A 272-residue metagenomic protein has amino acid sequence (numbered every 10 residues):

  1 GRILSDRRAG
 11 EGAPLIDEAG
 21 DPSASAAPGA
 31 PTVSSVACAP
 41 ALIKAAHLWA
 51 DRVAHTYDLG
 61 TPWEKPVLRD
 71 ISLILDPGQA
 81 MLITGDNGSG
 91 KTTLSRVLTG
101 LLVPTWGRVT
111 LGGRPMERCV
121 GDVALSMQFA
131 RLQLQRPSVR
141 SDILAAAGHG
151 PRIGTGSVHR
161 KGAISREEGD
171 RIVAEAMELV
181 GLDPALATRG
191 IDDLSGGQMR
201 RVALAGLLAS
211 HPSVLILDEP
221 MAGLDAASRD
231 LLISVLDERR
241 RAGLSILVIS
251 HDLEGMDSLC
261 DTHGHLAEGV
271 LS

Functional and structural regions predicted by a protein language model:
T99: Helix-to-loop junction immediately C-terminal to a conserved catalytic motif
G107-G121: Conserved ABC transporter NBD signature motif
E167-A185: Conserved ABC ATPase "signature" region
G190-L194, Q198: Conserved ABC ATPase signature
L207-L208: ABC ATPase C-loop
L215-E219: Catalytic Walker B motif of ABC-type/P-loop ATPase nucleotide-binding domains
D225: ABC-family nucleotide-binding domains
S250-H251: H-loop/switch region of ABC-family ATPase nucleotide-binding domains
